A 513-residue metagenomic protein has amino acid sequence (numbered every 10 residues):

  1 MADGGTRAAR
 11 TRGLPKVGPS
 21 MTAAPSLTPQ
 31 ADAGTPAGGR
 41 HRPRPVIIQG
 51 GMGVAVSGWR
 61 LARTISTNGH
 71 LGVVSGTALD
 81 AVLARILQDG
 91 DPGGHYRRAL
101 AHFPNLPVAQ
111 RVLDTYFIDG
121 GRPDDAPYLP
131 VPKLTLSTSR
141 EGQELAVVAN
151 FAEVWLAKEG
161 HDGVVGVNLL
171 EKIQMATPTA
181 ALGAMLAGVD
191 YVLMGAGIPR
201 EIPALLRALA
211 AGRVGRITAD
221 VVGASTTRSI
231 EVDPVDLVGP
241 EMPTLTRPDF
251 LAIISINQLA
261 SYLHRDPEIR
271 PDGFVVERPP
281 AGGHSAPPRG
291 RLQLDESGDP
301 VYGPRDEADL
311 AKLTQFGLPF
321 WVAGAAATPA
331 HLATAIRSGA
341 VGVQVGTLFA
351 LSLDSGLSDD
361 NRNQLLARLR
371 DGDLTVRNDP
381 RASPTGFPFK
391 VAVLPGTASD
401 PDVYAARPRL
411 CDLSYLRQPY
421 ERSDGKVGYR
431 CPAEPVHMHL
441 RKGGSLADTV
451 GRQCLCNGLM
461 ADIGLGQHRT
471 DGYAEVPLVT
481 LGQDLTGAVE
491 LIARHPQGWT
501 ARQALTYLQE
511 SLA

Functional and structural regions predicted by a protein language model:
D3-G4: Short linear segments in intrinsically disordered or otherwise low-structure-confidence regions
R10-S20: Short, Lys/Arg-enriched N-terminal segments with co-localized hydrophobic residues within the first ~10-30 amino acids
T22-Q315, Q483, V489-L512: Active-site entrance/lid segments in N-terminal catalytic domains of soluble metabolic enzymes
I48, P271, V276-P319, A327 (+1 more regions): Conserved active-site-proximal phosphate/metal-binding subdomains
G51-G53, I254, G317-L332: Glycine-rich adenosine-cofactor-binding loop
I65, A335-I336: Hydrophobic residues within well-ordered alpha-helices
V82-L83, I202-P203, H331, L353-D354 (+1 more regions): Short secondary-structure boundary/hinge segments and terminal tails
